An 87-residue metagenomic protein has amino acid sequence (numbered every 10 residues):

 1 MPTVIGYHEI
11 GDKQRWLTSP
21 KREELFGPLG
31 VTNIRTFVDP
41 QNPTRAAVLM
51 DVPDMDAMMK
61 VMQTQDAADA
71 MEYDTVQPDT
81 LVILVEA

Functional and structural regions predicted by a protein language model:
M1-A87: Short S/T/G/P-rich N-terminal loop/turn motif that feeds into the first structured element of a domain
